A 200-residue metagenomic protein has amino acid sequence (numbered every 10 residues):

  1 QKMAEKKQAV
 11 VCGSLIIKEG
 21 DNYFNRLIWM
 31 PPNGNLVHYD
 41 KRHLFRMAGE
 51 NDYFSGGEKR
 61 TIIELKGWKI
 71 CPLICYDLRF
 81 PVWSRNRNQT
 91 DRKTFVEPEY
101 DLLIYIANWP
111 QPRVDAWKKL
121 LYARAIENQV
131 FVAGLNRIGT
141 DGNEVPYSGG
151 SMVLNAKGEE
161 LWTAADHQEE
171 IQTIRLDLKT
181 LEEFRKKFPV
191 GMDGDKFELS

Functional and structural regions predicted by a protein language model:
Q1-C12, L78-I171: CN hydrolase (nitrilase-like) catalytic-core segments centered on the catalytic cysteine and neighboring Lys/Glu
E5, P32-N35, I126, E159 (+3 more regions): Generic secondary-structure signature for well-ordered alpha-helical cores
G13-L15, R26-W29, T61-I62, S151-V153 (+1 more regions): Short beta-strand scaffold segments in enzyme catalytic cores
K18-D101, A107-K119, E183-V190: Active-site catalytic loop in hydrolytic enzyme cores
Y39, I63, L135, A164 (+1 more regions): Hydrophobic residues at beta-strand termini and immediately following loops that shape nucleotide-binding pockets
K41, L65, A156, D166 (+1 more regions): Active-site donor-binding loop signature of nucleotide-sugar glycosyltransferases
T173-S200: Short, basic/aromatic-enriched C-terminal tail that caps enzymatic domains
